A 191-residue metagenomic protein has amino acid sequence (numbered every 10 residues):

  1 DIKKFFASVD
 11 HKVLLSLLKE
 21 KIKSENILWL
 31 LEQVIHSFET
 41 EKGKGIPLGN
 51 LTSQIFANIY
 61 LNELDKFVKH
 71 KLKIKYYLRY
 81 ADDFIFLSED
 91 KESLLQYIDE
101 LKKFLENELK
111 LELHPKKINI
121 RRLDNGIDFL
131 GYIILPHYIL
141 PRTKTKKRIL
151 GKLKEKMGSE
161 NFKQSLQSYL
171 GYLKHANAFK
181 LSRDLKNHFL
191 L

Functional and structural regions predicted by a protein language model:
I2-A81, I85-L101, L105-E108, E112-R121 (+2 more regions): Conserved polymerase palm-domain catalytic core
S37, E92-D99, L113-L191: Right-hand nucleic-acid polymerase module
